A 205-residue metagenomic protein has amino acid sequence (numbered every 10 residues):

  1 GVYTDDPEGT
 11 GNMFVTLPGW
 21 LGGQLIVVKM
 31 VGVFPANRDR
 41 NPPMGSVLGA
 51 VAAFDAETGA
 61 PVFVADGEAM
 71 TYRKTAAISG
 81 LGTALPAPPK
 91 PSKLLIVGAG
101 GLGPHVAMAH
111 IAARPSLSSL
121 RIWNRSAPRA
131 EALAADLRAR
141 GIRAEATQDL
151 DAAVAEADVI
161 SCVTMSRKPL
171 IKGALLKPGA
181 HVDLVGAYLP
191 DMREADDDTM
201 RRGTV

Functional and structural regions predicted by a protein language model:
G1-Y72, G80, K90: N-terminal ligand-binding/catalytic initiation module
K74-L95, G101-A113: Short internal alpha-helix immediately C-terminal to a glycine-rich phosphate-binding loop in Rossmann-like
A113-R140: NAD(P)-binding Rossmann-fold cofactor-contacting core
I142-A157, G173-A174: Short acidic low-complexity segments
E156-V159, S166-H181, E194-A195: Rossmann-fold NAD(P) dinucleotide-binding segment
T164-S166, G186-A187: Short glycine-/small-residue-rich Rossmann-like dinucleotide-binding loops
L176-P178, V185-V205: Rossmann-fold NAD(P)-binding glycine/threonine-rich loop
